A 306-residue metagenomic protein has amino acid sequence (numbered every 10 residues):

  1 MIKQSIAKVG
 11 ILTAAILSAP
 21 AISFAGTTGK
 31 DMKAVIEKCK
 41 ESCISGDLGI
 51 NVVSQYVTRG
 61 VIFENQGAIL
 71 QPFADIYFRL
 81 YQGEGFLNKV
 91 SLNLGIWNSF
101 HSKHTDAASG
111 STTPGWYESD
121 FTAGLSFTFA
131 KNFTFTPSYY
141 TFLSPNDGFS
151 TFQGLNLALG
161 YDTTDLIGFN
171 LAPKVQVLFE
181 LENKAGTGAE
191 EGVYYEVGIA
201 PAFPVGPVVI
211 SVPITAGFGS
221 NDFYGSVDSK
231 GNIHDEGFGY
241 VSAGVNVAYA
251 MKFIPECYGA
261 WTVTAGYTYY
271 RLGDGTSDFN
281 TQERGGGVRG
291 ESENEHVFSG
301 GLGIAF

Functional and structural regions predicted by a protein language model:
M1-S45: Cleavable N-terminal export/targeting peptides
T28-S45, R79-N93, F129-T134, D147-F149 (+4 more regions): Short loop/turn motifs that connect adjacent beta-strands in outer-membrane beta-barrel proteins
K30, I62, Q82-A130, T134-T151 (+1 more regions): Surface-exposed loop and membrane-interface regions of Gram-negative outer-membrane beta-barrel proteins
A34, T58-N65, H104-P114, D147-Q153 (+3 more regions): Outer-membrane beta-barrel translocator domains and adjoining extracellular loop/strand segments of Gram-negative
S42-I44, Q66-P72, V90, G115-S119 (+5 more regions): Residues that define the transmembrane beta-barrel architecture of outer-membrane proteins
V52-T58, F78-L80, I96-H104, F127 (+8 more regions): Transmembrane beta-strands of outer-membrane beta-barrel pores
G85, T151-Y249, Y269: Detector for outer-membrane/organellar transmembrane beta-barrel domains, recognizing the amphipathic beta-strand
N246-F306: Predominantly the C-terminal beta-signal and adjacent terminal strand-loop region of outer-membrane beta-barrel
